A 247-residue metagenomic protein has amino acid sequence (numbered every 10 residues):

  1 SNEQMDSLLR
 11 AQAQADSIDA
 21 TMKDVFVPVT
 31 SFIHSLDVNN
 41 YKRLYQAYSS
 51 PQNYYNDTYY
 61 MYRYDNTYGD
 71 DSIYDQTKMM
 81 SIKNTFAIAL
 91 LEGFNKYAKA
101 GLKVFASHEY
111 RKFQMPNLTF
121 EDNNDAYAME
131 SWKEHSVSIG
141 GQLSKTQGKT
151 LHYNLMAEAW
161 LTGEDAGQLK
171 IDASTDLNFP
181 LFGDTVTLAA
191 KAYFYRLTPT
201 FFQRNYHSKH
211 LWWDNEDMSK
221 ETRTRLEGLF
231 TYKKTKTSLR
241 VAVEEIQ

Functional and structural regions predicted by a protein language model:
L8-Q247: Exposed, low-structure sequence patches enriched in small/polar residues
